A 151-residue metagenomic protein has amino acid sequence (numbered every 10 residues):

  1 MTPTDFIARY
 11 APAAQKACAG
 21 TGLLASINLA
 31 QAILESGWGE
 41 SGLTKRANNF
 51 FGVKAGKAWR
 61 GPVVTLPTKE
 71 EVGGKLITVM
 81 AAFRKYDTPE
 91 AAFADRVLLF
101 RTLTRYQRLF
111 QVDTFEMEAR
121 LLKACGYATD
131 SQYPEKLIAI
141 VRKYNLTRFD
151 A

Functional and structural regions predicted by a protein language model:
M1-A151: Catalytic cores of secreted/periplasmic lytic hydrolases that degrade extracellular macromolecules
